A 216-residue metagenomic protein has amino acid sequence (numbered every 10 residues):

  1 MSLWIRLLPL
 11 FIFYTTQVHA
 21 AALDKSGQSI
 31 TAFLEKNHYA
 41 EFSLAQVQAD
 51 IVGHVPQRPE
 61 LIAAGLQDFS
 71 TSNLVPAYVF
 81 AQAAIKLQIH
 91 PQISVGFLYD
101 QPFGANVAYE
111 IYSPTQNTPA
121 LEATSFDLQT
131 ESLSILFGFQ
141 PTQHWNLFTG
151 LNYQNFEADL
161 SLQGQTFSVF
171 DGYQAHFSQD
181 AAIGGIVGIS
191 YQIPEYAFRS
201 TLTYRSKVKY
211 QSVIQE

Functional and structural regions predicted by a protein language model:
M1-K25: Cleavable N-terminal export/targeting peptides
M1-W4, I30-F33, I85, Q192: A general structural signal for short secondary-structure junctions and capping/turn motifs
I12, S70, Q174-A175: A generic structural signal for short
V18-G53: Outer-membrane beta-barrel biogenesis signature
A21-K25, A49-A63, V79-Q82, Q88-E216: Outer-membrane beta-barrel porins/channels
S26-T31, F69-S72, F80-I85: Short secondary-structure capping/turn segments at boundaries of alpha-helices and beta-strands
F33-E35, P76-Y78, A182: Short, surface-exposed loop/turn motifs at beta-strand boundaries within globular domains
I62-F69, P76: Short catalytic helix/loop segments, enriched in acidic residues and glycine and frequently bearing histidine
